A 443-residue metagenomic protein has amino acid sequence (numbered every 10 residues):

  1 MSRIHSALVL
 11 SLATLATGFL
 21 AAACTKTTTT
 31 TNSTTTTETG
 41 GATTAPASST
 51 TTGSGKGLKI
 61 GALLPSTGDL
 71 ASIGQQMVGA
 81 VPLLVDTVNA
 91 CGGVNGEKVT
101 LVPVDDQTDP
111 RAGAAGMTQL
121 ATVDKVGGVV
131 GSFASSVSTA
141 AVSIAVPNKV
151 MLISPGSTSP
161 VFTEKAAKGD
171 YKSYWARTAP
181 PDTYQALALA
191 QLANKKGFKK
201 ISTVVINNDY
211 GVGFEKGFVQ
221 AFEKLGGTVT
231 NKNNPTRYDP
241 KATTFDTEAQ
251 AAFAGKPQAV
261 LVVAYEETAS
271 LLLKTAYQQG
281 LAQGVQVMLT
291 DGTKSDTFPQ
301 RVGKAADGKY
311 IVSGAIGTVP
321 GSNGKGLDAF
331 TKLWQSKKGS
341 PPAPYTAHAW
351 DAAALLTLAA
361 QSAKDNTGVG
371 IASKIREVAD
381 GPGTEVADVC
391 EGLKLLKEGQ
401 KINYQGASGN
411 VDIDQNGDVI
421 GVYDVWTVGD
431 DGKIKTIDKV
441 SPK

Functional and structural regions predicted by a protein language model:
S2-L12, C24-K443: Extracytosolic ligand-binding ectodomains
L12-G18: Core hydrophobic alpha-helical transmembrane segments of single-pass membrane proteins
F19-A23: C-terminal motif of bacterial Sec signal peptides marking the signal peptidase cleavage site
